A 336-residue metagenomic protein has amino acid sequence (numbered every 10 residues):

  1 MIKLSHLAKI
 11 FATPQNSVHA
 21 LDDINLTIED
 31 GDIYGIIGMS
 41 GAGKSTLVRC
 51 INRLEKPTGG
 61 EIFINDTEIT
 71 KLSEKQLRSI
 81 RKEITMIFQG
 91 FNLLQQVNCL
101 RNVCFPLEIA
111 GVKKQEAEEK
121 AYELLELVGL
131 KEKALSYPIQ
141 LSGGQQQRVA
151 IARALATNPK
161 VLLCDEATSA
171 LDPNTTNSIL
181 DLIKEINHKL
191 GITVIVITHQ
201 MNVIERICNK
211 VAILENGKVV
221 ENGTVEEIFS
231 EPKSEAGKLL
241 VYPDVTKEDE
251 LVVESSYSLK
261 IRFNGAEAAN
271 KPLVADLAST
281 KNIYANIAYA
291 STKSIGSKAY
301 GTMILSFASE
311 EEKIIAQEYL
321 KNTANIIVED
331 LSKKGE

Functional and structural regions predicted by a protein language model:
N52: Helix-to-loop junction immediately C-terminal to a conserved catalytic motif
T67-E68, C104, E108, Q115-E132: Conserved ABC ATPase "signature" region
V97-C104: Short coil-to-helix segment of the ABC ATPase nucleotide-binding domain corresponding to the Q-loop/switch region
S136-I139, T157, C164: Conserved signature/switch motifs of ABC ATPase nucleotide-binding domains
P173-T175: Helix N-cap at the start of a conserved alpha-helix in ABC-type nucleotide-binding domains
N222-G223, E231: ABC ATPase "signature
